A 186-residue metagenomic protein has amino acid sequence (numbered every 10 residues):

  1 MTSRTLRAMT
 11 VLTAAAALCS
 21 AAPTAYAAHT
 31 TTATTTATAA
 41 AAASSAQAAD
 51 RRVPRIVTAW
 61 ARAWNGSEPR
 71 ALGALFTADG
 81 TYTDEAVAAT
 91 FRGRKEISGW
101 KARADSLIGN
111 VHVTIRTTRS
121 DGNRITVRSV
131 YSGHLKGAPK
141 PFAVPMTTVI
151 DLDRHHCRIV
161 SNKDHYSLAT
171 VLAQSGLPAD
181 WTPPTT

Functional and structural regions predicted by a protein language model:
T2-L6, T10-A74, D180-T186: Short, low-complexity N-terminal intrinsically disordered segments enriched in polar/charged residues
L12, A17, T38, G99-T186: A beta-strand edge to alpha-helix "cap/lid" segment located at domain peripheries
R52, E96, F142: Soluble or luminal CAZymes and related metallo-dependent hydrolases
A59-R62, V87, S161: Short, flexible active-site loop motifs that bind/organize anionic cofactors or intermediates
W60-A63, T83, H134: Alpha-helix C-capping/helix-to-loop hinge sites
P69-D121: A solvent-exposed, acidic/Ser-Thr-rich amphipathic alpha-helical stretch
